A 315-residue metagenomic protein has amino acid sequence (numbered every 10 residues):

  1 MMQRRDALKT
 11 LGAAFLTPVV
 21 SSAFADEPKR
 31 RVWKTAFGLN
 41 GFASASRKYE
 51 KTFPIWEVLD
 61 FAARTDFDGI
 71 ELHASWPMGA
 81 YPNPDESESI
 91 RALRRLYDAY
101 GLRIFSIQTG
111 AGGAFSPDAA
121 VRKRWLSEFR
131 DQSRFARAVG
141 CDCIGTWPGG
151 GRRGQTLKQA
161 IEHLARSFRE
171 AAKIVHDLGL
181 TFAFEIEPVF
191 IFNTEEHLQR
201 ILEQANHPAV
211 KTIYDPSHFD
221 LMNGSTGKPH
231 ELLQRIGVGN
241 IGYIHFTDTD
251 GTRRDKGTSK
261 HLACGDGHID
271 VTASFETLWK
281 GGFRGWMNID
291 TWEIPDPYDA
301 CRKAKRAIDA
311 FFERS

Functional and structural regions predicted by a protein language model:
M2-C141, Q159, R166-R169, H176 (+5 more regions): N-terminal pre-domain/capping segments
N40-F42, H73-S75, T109-G112, G149-G151 (+4 more regions): Active-site beta-loop-alpha junctions enriched in small/polar residues
G69, I107, Q159, R169-H268 (+1 more regions): Acidic/histidine-rich catalytic cores of soluble enzymes
L102, C141, L180, G281-G285: A short helix->loop->beta-strand "cap" motif at the edges of active sites that frequently abuts
A119, R153-I161, K260: Glycine-rich tight-turn/loop motif centered on a GG-T
A136-Q155, F184-I186: Active-site groove signature of glycoside hydrolases
Y243, G285-W292: Conserved active-site loop/cleft motifs that coordinate metal ions or position small ligands
